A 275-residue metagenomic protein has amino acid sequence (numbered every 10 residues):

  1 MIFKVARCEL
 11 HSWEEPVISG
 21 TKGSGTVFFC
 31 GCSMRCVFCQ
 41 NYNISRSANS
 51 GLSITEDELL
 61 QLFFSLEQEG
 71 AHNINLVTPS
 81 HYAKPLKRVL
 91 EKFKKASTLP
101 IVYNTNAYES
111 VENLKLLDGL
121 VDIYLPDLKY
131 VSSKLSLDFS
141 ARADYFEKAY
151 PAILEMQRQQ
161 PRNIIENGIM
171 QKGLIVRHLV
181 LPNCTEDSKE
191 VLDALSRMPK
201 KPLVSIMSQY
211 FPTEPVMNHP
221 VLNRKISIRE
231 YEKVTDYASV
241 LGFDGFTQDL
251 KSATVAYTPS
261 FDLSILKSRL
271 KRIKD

Functional and structural regions predicted by a protein language model:
M1-G119, I123, S132-K134: Conserved Radical SAM active-site core
G25, I74, I101-Y103, Y124-P126 (+3 more regions): Hydrophobic faces of well-ordered beta-strands that scaffold small-molecule active sites in alpha/beta enzyme cores
I44-E58, V77-R88, F93, E109-S110 (+3 more regions): Conserved non-cysteine loop/helix-boundary elements of the Radical SAM core domain that shape
S65, K92, L116, E155 (+2 more regions): Alpha-helical scaffold elements within enzyme catalytic domains, especially in hydrolases
S80-Y82, A107-E109, Y130-S132, V180 (+2 more regions): Active-site-proximal loop/turn and secondary-structure-junction residues that shape catalytic pockets, frequently
L90-E91, L117-D118, S140-R142, P259-I265: Short low-complexity, flexible loop/linker segments enriched in glycine and/or proline with clustered acidic
D118-L135, K201-Y210: Non-cysteine beta-strand/loop elements that form the S-adenosyl-L-methionine
P161-D275: Auxiliary Fe-S-binding modules of radical SAM enzymes
